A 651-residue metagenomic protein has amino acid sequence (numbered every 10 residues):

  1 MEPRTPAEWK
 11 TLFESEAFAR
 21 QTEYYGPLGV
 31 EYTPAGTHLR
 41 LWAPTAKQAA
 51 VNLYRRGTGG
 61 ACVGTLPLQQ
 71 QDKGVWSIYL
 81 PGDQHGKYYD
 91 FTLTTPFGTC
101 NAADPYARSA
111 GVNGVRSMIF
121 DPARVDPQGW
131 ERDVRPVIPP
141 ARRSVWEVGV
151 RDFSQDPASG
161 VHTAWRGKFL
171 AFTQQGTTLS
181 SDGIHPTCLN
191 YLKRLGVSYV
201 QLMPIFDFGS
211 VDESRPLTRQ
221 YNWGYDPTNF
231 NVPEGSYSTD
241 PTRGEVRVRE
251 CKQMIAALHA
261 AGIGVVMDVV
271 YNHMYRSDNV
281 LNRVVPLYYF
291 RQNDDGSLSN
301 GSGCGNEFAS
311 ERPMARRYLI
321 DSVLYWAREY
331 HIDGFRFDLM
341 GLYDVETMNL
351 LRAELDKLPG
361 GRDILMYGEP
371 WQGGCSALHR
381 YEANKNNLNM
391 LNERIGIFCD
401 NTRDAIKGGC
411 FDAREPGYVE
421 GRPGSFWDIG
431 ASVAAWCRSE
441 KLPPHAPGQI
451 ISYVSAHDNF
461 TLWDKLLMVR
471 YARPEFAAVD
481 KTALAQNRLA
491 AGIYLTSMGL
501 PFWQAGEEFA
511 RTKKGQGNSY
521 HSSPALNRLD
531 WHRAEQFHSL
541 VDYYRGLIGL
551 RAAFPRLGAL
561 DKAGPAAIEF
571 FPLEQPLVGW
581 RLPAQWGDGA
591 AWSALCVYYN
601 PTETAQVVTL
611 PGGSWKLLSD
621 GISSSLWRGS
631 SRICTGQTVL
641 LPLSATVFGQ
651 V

Functional and structural regions predicted by a protein language model:
M1-P34, H38, Q70-Q174: The feature marks proteins involved in alpha-glucan
Q21-G26, I493-Q516, L526-L595: Glycan-recognition and catalytic regions of carbohydrate-active enzymes
E31-K47, A567-P611: Carbohydrate-binding surface patches
L41, F91, V148, L202 (+9 more regions): Conserved, mostly hydrophobic/aromatic
L41, K47-T58, C62, A605-I622: Beta-strand-rich binding/interaction modules
A43, H85-Y89, S630-V651: C-terminal beta-strand-rich structural cap/linker in extracellular carbohydrate-active enzymes
F120, R352-A353, K357-L358, R362-F509 (+4 more regions): Conserved alpha/beta catalytic core and glycan-binding cleft of carbohydrate-active enzymes
R151-Y330, L339-P359, L365, A377: Substrate-binding/active-site clefts of carbohydrate-active enzymes
